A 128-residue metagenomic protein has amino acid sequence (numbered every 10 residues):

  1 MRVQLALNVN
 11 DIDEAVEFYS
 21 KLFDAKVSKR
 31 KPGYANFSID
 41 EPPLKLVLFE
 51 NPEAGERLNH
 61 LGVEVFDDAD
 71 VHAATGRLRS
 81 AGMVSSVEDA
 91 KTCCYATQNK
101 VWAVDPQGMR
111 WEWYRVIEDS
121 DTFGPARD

Functional and structural regions predicted by a protein language model:
M1-D13, P43, L58-L61, I117-D128: N-terminal beta-strand motif that seeds the catalytic metal site of vicinal oxygen chelate
R2, A6-K45: Core segments of cupin and vicinal oxygen chelate
I12, G62-R110: Vicinal oxygen chelate
K26, L46-V47, V84-D89: A short linear hydrophobic-aromatic micro-motif
K26-K31, A90-T92, Y114-D121: Conserved catalytic-core motifs of GNAT/GCN5-like acyltransferases
K31-Y34, G55, C94-N99: Short acidic/glycine-enriched loop/turn segments that link adjacent beta-strands
D40-K45, E53-E56, F66-V71: Short, charged/polar surface micro-motifs in flexible loops or helix N-caps
F49, Y95-A96, W102, W113-S120: Short beta->alpha transition motifs characteristic of CBS
